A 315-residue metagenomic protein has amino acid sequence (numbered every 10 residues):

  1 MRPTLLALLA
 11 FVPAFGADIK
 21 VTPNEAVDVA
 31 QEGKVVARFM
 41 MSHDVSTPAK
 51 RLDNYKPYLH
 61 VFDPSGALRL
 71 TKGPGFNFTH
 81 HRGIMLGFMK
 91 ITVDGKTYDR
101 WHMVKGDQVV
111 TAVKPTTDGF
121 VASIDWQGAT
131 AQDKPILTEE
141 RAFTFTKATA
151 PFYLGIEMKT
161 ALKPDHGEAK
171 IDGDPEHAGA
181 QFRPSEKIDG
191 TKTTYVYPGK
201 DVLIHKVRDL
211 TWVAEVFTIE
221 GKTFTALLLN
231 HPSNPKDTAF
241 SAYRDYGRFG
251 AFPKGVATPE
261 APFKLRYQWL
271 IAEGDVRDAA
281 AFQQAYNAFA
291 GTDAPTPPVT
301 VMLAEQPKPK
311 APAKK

Functional and structural regions predicted by a protein language model:
M1-A7: Sec-dependent signal peptide recognition, specifically the positively charged N-region followed immediately by
A7-L8, F78-F152: Extended, loop-rich substrate-binding clefts of extracytoplasmic carbohydrate-active enzymes
L8-G16: Hydrophobic h-region of N-terminal signal peptides that target proteins for export in Gram-negative bacteria
A17-F78, K159: Beta-strand-rich N-terminal accessory domains
F39-S42, K50-D53, T149-T194: Acidic (Asp/Glu-rich), glycine- and aromatic
W126-T130, F143-T149, L162-H166, P184-I188 (+1 more regions): Beta-strand elements of well-folded, non-transmembrane domains
P175-V256: Trp/Gly-enriched beta-strand surface patches
T225-A313: Beta-strand-rich recognition/accessory modules
